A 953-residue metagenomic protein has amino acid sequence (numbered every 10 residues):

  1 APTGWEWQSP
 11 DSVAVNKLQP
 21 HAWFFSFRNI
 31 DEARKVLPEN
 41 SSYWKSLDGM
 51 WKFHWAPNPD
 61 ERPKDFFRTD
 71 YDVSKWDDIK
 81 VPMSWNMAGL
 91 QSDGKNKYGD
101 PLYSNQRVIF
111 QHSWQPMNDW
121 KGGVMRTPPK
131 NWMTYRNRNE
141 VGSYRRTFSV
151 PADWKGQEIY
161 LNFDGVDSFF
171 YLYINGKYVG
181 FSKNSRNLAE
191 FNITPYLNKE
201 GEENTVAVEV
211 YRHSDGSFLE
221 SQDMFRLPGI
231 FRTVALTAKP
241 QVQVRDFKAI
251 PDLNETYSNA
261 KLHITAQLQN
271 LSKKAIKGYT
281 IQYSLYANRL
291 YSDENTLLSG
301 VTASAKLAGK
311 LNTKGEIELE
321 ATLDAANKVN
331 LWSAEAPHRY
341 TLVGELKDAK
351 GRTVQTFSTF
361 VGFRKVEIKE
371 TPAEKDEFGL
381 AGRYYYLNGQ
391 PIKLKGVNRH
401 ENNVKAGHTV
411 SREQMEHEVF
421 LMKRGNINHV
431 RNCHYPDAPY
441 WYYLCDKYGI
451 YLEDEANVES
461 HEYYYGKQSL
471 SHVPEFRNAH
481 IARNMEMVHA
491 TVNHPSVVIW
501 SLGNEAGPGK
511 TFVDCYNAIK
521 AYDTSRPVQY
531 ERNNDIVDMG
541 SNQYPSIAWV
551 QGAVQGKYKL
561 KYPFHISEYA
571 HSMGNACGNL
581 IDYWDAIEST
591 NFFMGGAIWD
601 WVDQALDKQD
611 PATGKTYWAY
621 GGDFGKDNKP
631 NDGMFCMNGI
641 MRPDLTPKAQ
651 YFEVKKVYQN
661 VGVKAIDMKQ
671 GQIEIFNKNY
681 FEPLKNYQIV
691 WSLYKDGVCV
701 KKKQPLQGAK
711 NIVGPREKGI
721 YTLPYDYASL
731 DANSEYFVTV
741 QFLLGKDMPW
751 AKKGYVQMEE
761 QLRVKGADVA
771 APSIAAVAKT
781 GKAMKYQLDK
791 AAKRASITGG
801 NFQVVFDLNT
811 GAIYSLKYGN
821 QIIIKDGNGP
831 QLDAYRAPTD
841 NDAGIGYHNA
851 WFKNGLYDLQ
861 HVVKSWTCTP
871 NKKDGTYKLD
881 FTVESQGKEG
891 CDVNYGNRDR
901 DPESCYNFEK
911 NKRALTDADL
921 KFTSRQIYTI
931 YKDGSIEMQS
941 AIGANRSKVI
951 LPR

Functional and structural regions predicted by a protein language model:
A1-S46, M50-K52, P59-R62: N-terminal pre-domain segments of enzymes
E6, L37, H54-A56, M87-A88 (+7 more regions): Accessory beta-strand-rich segments of carbohydrate-active enzymes
E39-P63, D70, K80-A88, R226-G229 (+5 more regions): Substrate-binding clefts and catalytic carboxylate motifs of secreted carbohydrate-active enzymes
M87, N96, L102-N105, I109 (+7 more regions): Beta-strand/loop-rich accessory regions of lumenal/periplasmic or secreted enzymes, predominantly carbohydrate-active
I174, N259-G309, I673-Q704, T722 (+1 more regions): Beta-strand-rich binding/interaction modules
K248, E345-M422: N-terminal carbohydrate-binding accessory modules
S299-N327, G697-N733: Intrinsically disordered, low-complexity Pro/Gly/Ser/Thr-rich segments with frequent PxxP/GP/PP motifs and embedded
E374, V419-M422, H429-M637: Substrate-binding/catalytic cleft of secreted carbohydrate-active enzymes, primarily glycoside hydrolases
